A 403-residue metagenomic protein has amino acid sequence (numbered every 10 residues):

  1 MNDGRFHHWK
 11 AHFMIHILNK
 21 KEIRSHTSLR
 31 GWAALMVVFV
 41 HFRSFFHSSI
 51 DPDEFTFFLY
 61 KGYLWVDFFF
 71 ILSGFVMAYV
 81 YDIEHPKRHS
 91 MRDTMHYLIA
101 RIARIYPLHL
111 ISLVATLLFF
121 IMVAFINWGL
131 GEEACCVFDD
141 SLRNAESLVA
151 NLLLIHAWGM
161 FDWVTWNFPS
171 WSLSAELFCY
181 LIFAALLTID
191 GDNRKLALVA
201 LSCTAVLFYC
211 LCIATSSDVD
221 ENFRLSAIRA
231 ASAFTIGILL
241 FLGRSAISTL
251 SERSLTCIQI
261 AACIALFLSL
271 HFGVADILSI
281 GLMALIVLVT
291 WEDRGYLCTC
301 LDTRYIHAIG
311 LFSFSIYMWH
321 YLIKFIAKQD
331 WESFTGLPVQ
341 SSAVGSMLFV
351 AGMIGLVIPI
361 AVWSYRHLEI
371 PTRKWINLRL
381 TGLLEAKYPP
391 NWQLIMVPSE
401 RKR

Functional and structural regions predicted by a protein language model:
N2-D3: Acidic/polar hotspots within intrinsically disordered regions
W9-S25, L35, F39-G62, M77-T94 (+6 more regions): Alpha-helical transmembrane segments in multi-pass integral membrane proteins
S28-A34, S73, I105-L110, S174-T188 (+1 more regions): Conserved beta-strand->loop/alpha-helix structural units within folded catalytic cores of enzymes with alpha/beta
R30, D67, E176, I309 (+1 more regions): Short, conserved phosphate/pyrophosphate- and ester-handling motifs at nucleotide-, phospho-/glycolipid
D67-F69, S232: His/acidic/aromatic-lined binding-pocket segments of jelly-roll/cupin-type domains and related regulatory beta-sandwich
M95, I105-L173, Y209-I213, G281-W291 (+1 more regions): Membrane-interface helix-loop-helix regions
I102: Active-site helix-to-loop segments that bind/position phosphate- or nucleotide-bearing substrates and donors across
P107-I111, A115, F178, S315-W319: Hydrophobic alpha-helical transmembrane segments of multipass membrane transporters and ion channels, focusing on
